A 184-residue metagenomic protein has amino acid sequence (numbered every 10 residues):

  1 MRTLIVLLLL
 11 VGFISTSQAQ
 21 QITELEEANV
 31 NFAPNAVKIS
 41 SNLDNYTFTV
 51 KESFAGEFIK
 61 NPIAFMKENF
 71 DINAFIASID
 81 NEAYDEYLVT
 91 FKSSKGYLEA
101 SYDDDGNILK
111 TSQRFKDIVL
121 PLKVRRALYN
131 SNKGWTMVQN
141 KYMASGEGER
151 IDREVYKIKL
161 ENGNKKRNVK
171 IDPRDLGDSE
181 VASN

Functional and structural regions predicted by a protein language model:
M1-L25: Bacterial Sec-dependent N-terminal signal peptides
T16-S78: Sec-dependent signal peptide cleavage junction
Q21-I39, K95-K116: N-terminal trafficking/processing presequences and adjacent post-cleavage segments of proteins routed to secretion
A33, S40, K51, K92 (+4 more regions): A structural detector for beta-sheet-dominated domains
F58-A100, E149-V169: Exposed beta-strand-loop-beta-strand "reactive/processing" segments of non-cytosolic proteins
E99-L109, R167-N184: A short, surface-exposed beta-strand/turn
A100-N140: Long, charged/polar, surface-exposed segments that mediate recognition or autoinhibition
Y142-E147: Short, solvent-exposed loop/turn elements at beta->coil junctions and helix N-caps that rim active or binding pockets
